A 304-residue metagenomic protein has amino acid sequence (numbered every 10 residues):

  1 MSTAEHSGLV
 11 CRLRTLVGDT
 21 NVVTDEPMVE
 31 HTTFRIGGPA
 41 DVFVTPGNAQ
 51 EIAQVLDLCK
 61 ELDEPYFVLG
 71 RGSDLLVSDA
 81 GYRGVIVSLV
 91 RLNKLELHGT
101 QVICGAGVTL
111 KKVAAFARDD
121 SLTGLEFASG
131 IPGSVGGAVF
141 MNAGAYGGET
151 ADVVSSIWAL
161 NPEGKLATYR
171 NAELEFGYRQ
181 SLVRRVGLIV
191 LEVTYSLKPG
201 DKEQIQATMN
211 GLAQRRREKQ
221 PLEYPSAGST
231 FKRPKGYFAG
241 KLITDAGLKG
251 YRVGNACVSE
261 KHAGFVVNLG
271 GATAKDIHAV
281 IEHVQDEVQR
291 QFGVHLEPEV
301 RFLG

Functional and structural regions predicted by a protein language model:
S2-V135: Anion-binding (especially nucleotide phosphate/pyrophosphate-binding) glycine-rich loop and adjoining beta-alpha core
A4, G8, V29, G47-Q50 (+11 more regions): Conserved active-site and cofactor/substrate-binding residues in soluble primary-metabolism enzymes
V23, T32-T33, L75, L160-E287 (+1 more regions): Phosphate/pyrophosphate- and phosphate-bearing ligand-binding catalytic cores of soluble enzymes
G37-G38, V44-A49, L76-K94, V139-R170 (+1 more regions): Structural signature of FAD isoalloxazine-binding scaffolds in flavoprotein oxidoreductases
G38-P39, R71-S73, Y82-V85, V108 (+7 more regions): Gly/Ser/Thr-rich helix-start
L92, Q101, V108-L110, G130-P132 (+6 more regions): Short acidic/polar capping segments at secondary-structure boundaries
E96, E126, W158, V300-R301: Residues embedded in well-ordered beta-strands within globular domains across many folds
K111-S155, N161, S226: A gly/ser-rich beta-alpha-beta helix-loop segment of oxidoreductase catalytic cores
